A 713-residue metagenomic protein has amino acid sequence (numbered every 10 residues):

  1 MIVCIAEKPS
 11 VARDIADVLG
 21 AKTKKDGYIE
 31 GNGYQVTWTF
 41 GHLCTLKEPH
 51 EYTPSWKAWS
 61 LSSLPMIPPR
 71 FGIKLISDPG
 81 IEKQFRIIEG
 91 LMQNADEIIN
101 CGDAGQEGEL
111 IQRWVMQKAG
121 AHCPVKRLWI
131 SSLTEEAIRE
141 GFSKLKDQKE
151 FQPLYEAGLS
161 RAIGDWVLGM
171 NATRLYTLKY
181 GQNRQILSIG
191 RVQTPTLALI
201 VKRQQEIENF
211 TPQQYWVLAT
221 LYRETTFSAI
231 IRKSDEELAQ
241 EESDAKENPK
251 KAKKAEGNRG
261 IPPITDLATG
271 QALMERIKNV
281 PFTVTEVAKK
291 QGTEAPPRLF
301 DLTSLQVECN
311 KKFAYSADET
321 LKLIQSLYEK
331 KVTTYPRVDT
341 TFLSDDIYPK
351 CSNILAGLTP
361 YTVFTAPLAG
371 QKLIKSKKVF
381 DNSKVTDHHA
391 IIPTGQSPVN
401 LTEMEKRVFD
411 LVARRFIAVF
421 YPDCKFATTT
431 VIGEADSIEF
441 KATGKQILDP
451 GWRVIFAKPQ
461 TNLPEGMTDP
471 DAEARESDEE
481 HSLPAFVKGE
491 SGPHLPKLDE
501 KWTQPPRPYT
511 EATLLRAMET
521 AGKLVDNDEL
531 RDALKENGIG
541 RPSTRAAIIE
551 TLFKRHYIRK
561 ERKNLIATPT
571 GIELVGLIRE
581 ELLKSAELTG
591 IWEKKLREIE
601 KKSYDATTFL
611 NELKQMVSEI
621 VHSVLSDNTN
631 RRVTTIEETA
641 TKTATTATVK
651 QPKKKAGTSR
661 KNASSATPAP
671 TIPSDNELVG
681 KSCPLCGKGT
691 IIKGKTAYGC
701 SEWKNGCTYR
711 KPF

Functional and structural regions predicted by a protein language model:
M1, I99-A104, N183-I186, K289-R298 (+4 more regions): Conserved short loop/turn motifs at secondary-structure junctions
M1-W166, M170, I261-I264, Q271 (+3 more regions): Intrinsically disordered, low-complexity regulatory segments
I2-V3, I81, K118, T173 (+6 more regions): Basic, low-complexity terminal or inter-domain segments flanking catalytic cores
F71-I98, L199-I200, E308-C309, L411-I417 (+1 more regions): Phosphate-interacting basic helix/loop segments used at nucleotide- and nucleic-acid interfaces
G80, I87, Q93, E135-Y222 (+1 more regions): C-terminal or mid-to-C-terminal helical accessory/interaction module adjacent to the motor/catalytic core
K179-S188, I200-T265, K312: C-terminal helical "lid" subdomain and adjoining coupling/linker elements of P-loop NTPases
E247-R298, Q306: Metal- or metallocofactor-binding catalytic centers and their adjacent structured scaffolds across diverse enzyme
